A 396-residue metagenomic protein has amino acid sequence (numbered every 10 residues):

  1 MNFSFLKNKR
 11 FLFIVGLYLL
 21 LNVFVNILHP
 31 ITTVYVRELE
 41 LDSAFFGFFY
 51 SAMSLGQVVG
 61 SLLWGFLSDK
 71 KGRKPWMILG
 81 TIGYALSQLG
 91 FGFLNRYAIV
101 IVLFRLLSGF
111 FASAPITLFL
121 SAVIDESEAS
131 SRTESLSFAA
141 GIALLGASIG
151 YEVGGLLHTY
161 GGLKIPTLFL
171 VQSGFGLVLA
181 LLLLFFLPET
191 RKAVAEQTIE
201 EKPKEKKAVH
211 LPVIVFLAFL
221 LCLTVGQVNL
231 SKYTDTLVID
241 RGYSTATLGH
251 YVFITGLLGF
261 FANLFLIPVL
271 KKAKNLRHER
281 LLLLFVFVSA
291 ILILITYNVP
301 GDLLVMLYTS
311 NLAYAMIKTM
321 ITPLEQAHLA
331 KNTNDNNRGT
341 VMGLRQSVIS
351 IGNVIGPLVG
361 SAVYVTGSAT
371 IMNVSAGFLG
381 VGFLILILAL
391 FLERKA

Functional and structural regions predicted by a protein language model:
M1-N8, P188-L217: Juxtamembrane intracellular "pre-TM" segments in multi-pass secondary transporters
F5-S54, V215-F216, L223-R241, L248: Helix-loop boundary and gating motifs at the non-cytosolic
L19, I99-A114, L304-M320: Hydrophobic core of transmembrane alpha-helices in multi-pass small-molecule transporters, especially MFS/SLC-type
S54-L62, A147-S148, G256-L264, N353-V354: Residue-level signature of mid-helix packing/kink "hotspots" within the transmembrane helices of 12-pass Major
V59-N95: Conserved MFS/SLC helix-loop-helix module at the cytosolic interface between two early adjacent transmembrane helices
S61-G72, H158, A262-R277, Y364: Helix-to-loop junctions at the C-terminal end of transmembrane segments in multipass secondary transporters
I82-R96, F287-G301: C-terminal ends and interior cores of transmembrane alpha-helices in multi-pass membrane transporters/permeases
F104-A143: Cytoplasmic helix-loop-helix junction between adjacent transmembrane helices in 12-TM secondary transporters
